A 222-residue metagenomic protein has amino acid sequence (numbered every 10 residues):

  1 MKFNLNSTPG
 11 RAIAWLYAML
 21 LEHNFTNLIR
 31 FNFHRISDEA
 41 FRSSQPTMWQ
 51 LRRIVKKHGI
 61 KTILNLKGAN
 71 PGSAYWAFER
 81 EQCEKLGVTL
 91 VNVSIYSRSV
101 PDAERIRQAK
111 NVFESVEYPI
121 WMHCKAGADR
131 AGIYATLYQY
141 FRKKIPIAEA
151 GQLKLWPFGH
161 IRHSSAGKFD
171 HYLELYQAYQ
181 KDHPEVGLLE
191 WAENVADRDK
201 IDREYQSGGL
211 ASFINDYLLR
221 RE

Functional and structural regions predicted by a protein language model:
M1-I120, I133-E222: Cys-dependent protein tyrosine phosphatase-like superfamily
C124: Short cysteine clusters
G127: Substrate/cofactor-recognition hotspot
R130: Conserved SAM/SAH-binding loop-helix junction of Class I S-adenosyl-L-methionine-dependent methyltransferases
